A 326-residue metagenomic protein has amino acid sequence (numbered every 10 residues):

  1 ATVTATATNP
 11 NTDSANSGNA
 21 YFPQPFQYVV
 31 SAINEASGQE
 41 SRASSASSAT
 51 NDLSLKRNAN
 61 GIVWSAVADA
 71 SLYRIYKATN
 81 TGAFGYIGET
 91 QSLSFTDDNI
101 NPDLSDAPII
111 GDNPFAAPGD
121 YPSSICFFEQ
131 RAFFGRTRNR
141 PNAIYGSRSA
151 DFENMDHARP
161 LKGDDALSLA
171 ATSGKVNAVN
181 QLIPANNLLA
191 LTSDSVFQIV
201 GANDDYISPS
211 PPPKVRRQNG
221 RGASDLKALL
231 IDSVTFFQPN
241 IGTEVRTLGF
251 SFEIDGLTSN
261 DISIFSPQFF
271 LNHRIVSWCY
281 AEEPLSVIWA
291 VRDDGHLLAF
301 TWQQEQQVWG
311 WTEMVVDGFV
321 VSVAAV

Functional and structural regions predicted by a protein language model:
A1, V29, N34-G38, N101-N187 (+2 more regions): N-terminal beta-propeller domains
A1-E129, T312-G318, A324-V326: Disordered, low-complexity "stalk" and linker segments at domain junctions of extracellular and cell-surface proteins
P25-Y73, G82-A83, D156-S173, Q181 (+6 more regions): N-terminal assembly/attachment segments of tailed bacteriophage virion structural proteins
R74-N80, N142-D151, A299: Short beta-strand segments and strand-loop junctions that repeat across beta-rich extracellular domains
G82-S92, N139-S147, V196: Short, surface-exposed terminal/edge motifs of secreted or surface/virion proteins that either
S124-I125, R131, N139, T172-V326: Beta-sheet-dominated scaffold domains
